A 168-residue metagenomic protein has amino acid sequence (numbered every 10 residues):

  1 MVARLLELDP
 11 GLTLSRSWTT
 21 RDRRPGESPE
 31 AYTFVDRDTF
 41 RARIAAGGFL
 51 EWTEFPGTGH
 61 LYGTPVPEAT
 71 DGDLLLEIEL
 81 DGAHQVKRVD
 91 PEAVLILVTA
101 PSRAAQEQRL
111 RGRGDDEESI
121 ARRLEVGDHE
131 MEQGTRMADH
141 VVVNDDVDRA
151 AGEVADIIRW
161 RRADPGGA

Functional and structural regions predicted by a protein language model:
M1, Q85, A105, E153: Phosphate- and divalent-cation-binding pockets in alpha/beta enzyme and binding domains that engage nucleotide-derived
M1-P10: A conserved segment at the C-terminal end of the G1
S15, T33, V94-I96, H140-V142: Hydrophobic/aromatic beta-strand patches that form the interior of the parallel beta-sheet core in alpha/beta enzyme
S17-L74, D81: ATP-dependent small-molecule kinase phosphotransfer cores that center on conserved nucleotide phosphate-binding segments
T19-D22, L80-G82, A100-A105, V147-D148: Conserved nucleotide-binding/hydrolysis micro-motifs of P-loop NTPases
L75-E79, R88-R111: Conserved phosphate-donor/acceptor-positioning beta-strand/loop module used by diverse small-molecule
P91, Q108-D115, E132-A168: NTP-dependent small-molecule kinase module
